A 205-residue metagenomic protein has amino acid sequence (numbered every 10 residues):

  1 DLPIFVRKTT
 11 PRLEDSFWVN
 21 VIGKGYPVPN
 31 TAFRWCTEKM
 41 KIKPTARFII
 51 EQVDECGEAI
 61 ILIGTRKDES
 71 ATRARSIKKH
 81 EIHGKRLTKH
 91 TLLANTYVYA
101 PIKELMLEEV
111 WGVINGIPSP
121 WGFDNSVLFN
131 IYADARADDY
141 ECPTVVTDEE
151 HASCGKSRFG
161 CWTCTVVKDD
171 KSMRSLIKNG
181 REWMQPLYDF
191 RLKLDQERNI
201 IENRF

Functional and structural regions predicted by a protein language model:
D1-F205: Nucleotide-activated chemistry modules centered on ATP-dependent adenylation/adenylyltransferase
